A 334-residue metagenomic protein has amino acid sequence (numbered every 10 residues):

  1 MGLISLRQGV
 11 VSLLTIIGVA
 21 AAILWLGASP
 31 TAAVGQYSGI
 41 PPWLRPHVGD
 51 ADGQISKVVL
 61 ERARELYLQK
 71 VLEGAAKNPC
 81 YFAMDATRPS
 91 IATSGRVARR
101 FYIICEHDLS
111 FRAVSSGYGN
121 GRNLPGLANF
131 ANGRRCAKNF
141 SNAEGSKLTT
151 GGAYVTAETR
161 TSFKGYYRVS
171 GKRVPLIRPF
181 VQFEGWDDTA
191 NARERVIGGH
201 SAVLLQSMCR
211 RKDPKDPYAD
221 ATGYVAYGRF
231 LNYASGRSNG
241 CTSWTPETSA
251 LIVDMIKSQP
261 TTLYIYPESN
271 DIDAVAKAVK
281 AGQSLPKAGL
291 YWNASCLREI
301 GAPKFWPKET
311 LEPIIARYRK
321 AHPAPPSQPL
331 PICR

Functional and structural regions predicted by a protein language model:
L3-T15: Bacterial N-terminal signal peptides that target proteins for export
L13-W25: Bacterial N-terminal signal peptides
L26-G35: Signal peptide processing junction and immediate N-terminal pro/mature segment of secreted/exported proteins
V34-N239, E247-R334: Cell wall/extracellular polymer interaction/catalysis modules
W244: A conserved hydrophobic position in a structured secondary element of the catalytic/binding core that shapes
